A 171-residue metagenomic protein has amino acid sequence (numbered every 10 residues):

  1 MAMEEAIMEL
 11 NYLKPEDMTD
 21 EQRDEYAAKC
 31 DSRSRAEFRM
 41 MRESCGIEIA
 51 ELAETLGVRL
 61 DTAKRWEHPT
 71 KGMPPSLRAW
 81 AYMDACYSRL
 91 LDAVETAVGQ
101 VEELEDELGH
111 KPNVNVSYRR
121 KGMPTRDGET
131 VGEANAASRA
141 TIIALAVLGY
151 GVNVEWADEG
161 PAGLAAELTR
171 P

Functional and structural regions predicted by a protein language model:
A2, E37, E48, A140-I142: Short Gly/charged-rich anion-binding patches and loops
M3-Y12, D20-S44: A short, Lys/Arg-rich alpha-helix, primarily the initiator
D17, Q22-Y26, A81-Y87: Short, structured interface segments
E51-A53: Short alpha-helical "recognition helix" segments of helix-turn-helix
G57-P75: Recognition helix of helix-turn-helix/homeodomain-like DNA-binding domains that insert into the DNA major groove
P74-A93: DNA major-groove recognition helix of helix-turn-helix/homeodomain DNA-binding modules
D92-P171: Helix-turn-helix/homeodomain-like alpha-helical modules used for DNA recognition and transcription-factor dimerization
